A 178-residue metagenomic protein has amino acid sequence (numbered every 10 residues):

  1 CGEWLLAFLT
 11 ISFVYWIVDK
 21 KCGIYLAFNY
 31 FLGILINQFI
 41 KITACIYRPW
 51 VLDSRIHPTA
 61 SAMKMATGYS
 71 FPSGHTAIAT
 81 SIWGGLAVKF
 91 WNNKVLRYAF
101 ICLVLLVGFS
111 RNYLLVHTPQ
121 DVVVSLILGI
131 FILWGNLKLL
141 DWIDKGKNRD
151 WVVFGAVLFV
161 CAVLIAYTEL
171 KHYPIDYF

Functional and structural regions predicted by a protein language model:
C1-L9: The first (N-terminal) embedded transmembrane alpha-helix
T10-I11, Y15-W16, K20, I24 (+2 more regions): Membrane-embedded catalytic cores of phosphoryl/pyrophosphoryl-handling enzymes
Y25-K41: N-terminal signal-anchor transmembrane alpha helix
F39-L52: Transmembrane alpha-helix boundary signature
